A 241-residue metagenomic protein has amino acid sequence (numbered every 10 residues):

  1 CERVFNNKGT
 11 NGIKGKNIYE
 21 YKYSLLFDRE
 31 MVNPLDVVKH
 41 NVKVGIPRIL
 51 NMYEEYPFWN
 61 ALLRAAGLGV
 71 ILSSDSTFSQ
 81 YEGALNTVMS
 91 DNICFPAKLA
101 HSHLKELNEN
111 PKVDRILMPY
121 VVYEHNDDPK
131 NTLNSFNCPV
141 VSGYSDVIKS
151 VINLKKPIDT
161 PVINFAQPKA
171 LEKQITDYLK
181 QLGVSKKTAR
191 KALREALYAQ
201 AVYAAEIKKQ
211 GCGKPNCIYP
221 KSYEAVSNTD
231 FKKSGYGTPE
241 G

Functional and structural regions predicted by a protein language model:
C1-G241: An N-terminal assembly and electron-transfer interface module characteristic of large anaerobic redox and radical
